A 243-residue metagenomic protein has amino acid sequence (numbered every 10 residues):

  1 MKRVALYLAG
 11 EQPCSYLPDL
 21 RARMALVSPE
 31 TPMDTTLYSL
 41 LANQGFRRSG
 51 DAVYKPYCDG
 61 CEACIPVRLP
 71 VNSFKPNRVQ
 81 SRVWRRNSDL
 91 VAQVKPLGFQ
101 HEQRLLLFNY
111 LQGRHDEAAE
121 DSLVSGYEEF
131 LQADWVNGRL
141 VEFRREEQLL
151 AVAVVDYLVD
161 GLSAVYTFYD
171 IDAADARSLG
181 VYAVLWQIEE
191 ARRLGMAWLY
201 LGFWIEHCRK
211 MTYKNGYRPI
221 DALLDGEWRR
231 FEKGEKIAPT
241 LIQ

Functional and structural regions predicted by a protein language model:
M1-V91, P96, R192-R193, A197-Q243: Terminal substrate-recognition subdomain of acyl/acetyltransferases
L41, L107, V184-Q187, K214: Residue-level preference for non-acidic, small/hydrophobic
S49-G60, V67-A176, G216: A conserved beta-strand-loop-helix scaffold within acyl/acetyltransferase catalytic domains
G113, W186-L194: Active-site catalytic microenvironments for nucleophilic, acid-base chemistry
D156, Y182-L185, G202: Active-site scaffold segments
L162-S178, L194-H207: Nucleic-acid nuclease catalytic cores
A176-I188: Conserved acetyl-CoA-binding loop-helix of GNAT-fold acetyltransferases
